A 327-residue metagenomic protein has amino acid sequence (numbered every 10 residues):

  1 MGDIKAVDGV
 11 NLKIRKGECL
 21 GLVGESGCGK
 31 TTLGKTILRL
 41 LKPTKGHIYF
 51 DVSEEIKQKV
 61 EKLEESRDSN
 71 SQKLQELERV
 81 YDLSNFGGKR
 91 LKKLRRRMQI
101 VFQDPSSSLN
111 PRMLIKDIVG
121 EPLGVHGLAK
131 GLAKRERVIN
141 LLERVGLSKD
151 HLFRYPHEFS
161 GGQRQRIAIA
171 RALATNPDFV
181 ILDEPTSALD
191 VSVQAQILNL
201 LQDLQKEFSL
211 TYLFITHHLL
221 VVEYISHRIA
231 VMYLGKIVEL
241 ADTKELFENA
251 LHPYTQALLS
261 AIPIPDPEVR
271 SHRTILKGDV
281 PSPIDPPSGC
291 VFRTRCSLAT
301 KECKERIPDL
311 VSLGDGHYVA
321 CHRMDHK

Functional and structural regions predicted by a protein language model:
D3, N70-V80, D242-K327: Short catalytic/signature loops enriched in Gly
E25, R39, I181-P185, L189 (+1 more regions): P-loop NTP-binding/switch modules centered on Walker-like glycine-rich loops
G46-Q58, E65, S71-Y81: Conserved ABC transporter NBD signature motif
Q75-E78, A133-D150: Conserved ABC ATPase "signature" region
D104, M113-G124: Q-loop/switch helix immediately C-terminal to the Walker
Y155-F159, Q163: Conserved ABC ATPase signature
A174-D178: A short, proline-enriched helix->beta-strand linker immediately N-terminal to the Walker B motif in ABC-type P-loop
